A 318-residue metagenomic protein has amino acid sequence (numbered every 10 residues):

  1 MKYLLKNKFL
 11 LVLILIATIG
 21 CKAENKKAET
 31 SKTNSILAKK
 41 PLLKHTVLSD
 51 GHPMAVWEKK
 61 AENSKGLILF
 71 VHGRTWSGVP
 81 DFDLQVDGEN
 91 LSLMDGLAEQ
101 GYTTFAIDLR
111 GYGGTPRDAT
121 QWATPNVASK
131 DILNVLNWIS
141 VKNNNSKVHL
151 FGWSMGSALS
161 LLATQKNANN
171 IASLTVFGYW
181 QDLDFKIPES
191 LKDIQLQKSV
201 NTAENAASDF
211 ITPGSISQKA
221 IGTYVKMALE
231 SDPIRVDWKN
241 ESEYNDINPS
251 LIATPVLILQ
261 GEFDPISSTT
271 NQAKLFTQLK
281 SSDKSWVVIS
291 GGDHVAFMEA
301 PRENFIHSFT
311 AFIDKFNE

Functional and structural regions predicted by a protein language model:
K32-N63: N-terminal cap/lid segment of alpha/beta-hydrolase-fold proteins
N63, I68-E99: Short, surface-exposed "cap/lid" segments of acyl-processing enzymes
G88-P116: Conserved alpha/beta-hydrolase
S129-S146: Conserved acidic catalytic loop of the alpha/beta-hydrolase fold
I252, I258-Q260: Short beta-strand/loop motif that positions the catalytic acidic residue of the alpha/beta-hydrolase fold
T254, S268-T277: Short alpha-helix in the alpha/beta-hydrolase fold that links the catalytic acid
F263-S267, V295-A296: Acidic catalytic loop of the alpha/beta-hydrolase fold
G292-R302: Catalytic histidine-centered segment of alpha/beta-hydrolase-like enzymes
